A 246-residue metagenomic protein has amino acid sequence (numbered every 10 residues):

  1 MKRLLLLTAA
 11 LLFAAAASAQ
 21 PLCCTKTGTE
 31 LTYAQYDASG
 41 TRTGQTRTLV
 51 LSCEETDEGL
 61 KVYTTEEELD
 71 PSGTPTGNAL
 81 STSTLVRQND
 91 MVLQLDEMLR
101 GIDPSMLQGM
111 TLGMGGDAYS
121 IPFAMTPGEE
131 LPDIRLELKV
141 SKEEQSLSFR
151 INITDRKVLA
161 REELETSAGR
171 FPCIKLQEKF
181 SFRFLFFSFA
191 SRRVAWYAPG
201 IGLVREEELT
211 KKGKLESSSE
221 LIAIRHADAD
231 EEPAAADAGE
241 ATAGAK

Functional and structural regions predicted by a protein language model:
M1-L4: Positively charged n-region of N-terminal signal peptides that target proteins for export
L6-A9: Sec-dependent N-terminal signal peptides
A14-A16: N-terminal signal peptide c-region/cleavage motif recognized by signal peptidases
Q20-N89, L95-L99, E137-K246: Acidic, serine/threonine-rich low-complexity disordered tracts
D90-K142: Extracellular-facing segments of soluble proteins and assemblies that are Gly/Ser/Thr-biased and enriched in aromatics
